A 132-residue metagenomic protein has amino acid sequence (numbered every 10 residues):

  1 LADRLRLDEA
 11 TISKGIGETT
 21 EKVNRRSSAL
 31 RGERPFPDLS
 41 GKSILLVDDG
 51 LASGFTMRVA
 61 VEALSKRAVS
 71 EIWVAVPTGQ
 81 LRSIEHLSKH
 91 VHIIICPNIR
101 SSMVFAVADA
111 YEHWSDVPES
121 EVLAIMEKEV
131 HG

Functional and structural regions predicted by a protein language model:
L1-G132: PRPP-associated nucleotide enzymes
